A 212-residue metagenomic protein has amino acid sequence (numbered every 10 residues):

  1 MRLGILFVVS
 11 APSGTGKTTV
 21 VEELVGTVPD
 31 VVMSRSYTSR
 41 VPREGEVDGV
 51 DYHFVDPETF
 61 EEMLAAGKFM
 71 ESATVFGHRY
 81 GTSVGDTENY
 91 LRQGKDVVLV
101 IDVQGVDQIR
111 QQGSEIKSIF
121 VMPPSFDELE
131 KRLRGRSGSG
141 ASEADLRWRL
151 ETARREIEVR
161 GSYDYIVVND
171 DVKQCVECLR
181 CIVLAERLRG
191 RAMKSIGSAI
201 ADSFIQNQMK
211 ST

Functional and structural regions predicted by a protein language model:
M1-L6: Extreme N-terminal, non-catalytic leader segments that precede Walker-type/kinase nucleotide-binding cores
S10-P12: P-loop (Walker A) phosphate-binding loop of NTP-binding proteins
T15: ATP-binding Walker
T18: Walker A/P-loop
V25-S34: Post-Walker A helix-loop "phosphate-sensing" segment adjacent to the P-loop in P-loop NTPases
T38-V97, V103-D107: ATP-dependent small-molecule kinase phosphotransfer cores that center on conserved nucleotide phosphate-binding segments
R40, E44-G45, K68, L91-D96 (+3 more regions): A glycine- and Lys/Arg-enriched "phosphate-lid" helix/loop adjacent to the NTP-binding pocket of small-molecule kinases
G190-T212: A short, charged, Gly/Pro-tolerant segment at domain boundaries
